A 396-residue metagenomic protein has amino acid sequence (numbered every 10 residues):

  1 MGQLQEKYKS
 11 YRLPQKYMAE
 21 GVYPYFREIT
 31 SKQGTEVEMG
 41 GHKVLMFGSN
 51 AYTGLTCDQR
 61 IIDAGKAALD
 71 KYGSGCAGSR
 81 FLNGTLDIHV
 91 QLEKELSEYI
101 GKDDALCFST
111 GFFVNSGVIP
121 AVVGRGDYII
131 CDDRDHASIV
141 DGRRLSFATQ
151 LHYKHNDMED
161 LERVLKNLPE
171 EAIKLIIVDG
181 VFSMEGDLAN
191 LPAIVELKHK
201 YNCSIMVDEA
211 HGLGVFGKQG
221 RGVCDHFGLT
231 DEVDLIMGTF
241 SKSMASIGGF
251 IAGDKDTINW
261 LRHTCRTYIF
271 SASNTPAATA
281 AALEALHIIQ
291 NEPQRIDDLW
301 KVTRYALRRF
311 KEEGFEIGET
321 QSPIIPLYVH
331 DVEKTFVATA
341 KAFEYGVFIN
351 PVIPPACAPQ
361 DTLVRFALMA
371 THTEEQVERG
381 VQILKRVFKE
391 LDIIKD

Functional and structural regions predicted by a protein language model:
Q5-S74, C203: N-terminal "arm"/small-domain region of PLP-dependent enzymes with the aminotransferase-like
Q59, D63-A67, K71, E98 (+2 more regions): PLP-dependent enzyme catalytic core of the Aspartate aminotransferase-like
D63, A67-G111: Conserved N-terminal alpha-helix of the aminotransferase class I/II PLP-enzyme fold
V118-A137: Conserved PLP-anchoring active-site segment centered on the Schiff-base-forming lysine
L151, H155-V207: Active-site phosphate-binding strand-loop segment of PLP-dependent enzymes
Y201-S204, H211, F216-Q321: Active-site C-terminal subdomain of aminotransferase-like
D297-Y305, K311-Y345, A356, Q360-D361 (+1 more regions): Conserved PLP-binding catalytic core of the aspartate aminotransferase-like
